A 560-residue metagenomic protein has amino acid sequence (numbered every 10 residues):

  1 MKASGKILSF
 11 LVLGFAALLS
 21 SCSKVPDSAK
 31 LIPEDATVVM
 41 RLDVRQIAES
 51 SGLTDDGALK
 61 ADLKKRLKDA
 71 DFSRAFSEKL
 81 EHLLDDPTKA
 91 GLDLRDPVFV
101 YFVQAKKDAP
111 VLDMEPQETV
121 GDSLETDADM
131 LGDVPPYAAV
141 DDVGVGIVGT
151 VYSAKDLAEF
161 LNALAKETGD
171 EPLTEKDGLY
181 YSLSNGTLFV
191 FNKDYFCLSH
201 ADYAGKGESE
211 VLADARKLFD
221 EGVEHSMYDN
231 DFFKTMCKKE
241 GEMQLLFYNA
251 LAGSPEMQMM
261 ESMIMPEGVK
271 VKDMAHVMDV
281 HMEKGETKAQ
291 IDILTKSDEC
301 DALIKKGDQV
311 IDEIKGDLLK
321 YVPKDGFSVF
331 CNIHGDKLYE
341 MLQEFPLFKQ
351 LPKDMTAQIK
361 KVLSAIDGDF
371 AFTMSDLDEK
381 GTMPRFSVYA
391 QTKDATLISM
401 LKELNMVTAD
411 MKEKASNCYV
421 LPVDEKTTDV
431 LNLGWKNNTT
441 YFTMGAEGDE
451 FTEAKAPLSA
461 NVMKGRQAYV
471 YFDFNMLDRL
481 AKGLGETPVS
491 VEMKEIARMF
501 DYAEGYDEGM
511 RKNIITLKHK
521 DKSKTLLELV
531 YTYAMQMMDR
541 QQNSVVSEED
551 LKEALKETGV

Functional and structural regions predicted by a protein language model:
M1-I7: Positively charged n-region of N-terminal signal peptides that target proteins for export
S9-L18: Bacterial N-terminal signal peptides
C22-V145, G149-L179, M227-V277, M282-T382 (+2 more regions): Structural boundary/hinge residues at secondary-structure and domain interfaces
V98-Q104, P110-L112, T187-N192, E267-K284 (+4 more regions): Broad, structure-driven detector of short, well-ordered beta-strand segments within folded domains
V103, K361-R385, Q391-L397, V407 (+2 more regions): Long compositionally biased, domain-poor regions of proteins
T150-K155, D202-A204, T392-A395, A446-G448: Helix N-cap motif at beta-to-alpha junctions
Y152-N192, A395-N438, R466-Q467, F472-V489: Short Gly/Thr-rich strand-loop-strand
Y180-M257, D429-Y506: A conserved glycine-rich beta-strand in the N-terminal activation segment of trypsin-fold
